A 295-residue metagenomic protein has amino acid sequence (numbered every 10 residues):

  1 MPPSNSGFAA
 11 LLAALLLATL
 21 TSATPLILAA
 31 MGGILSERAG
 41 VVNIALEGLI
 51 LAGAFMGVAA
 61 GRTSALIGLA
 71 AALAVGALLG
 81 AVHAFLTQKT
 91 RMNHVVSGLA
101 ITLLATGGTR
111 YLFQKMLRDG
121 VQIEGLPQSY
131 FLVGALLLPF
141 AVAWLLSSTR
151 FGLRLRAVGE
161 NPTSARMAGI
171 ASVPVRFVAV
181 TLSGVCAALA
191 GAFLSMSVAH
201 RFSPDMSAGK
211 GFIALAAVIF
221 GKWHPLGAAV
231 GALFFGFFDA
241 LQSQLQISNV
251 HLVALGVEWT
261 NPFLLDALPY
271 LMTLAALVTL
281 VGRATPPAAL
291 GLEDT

Functional and structural regions predicted by a protein language model:
M1-A13: Short, strongly hydrophobic alpha-helical membrane anchors
A14-S22, E124-F140, W144, D266-M272: Loop-to-helix entry region at the N-terminal start of transmembrane alpha-helices in multi-pass membrane transporters
A14-S64, G68-L69, L73-A74, L78-V95 (+2 more regions): Single transmembrane alpha-helix segments in multi-pass membrane proteins
A29-A30, A54, T106-R110, G134-W144 (+4 more regions): Hydrophobic core segments of alpha-helical transmembrane domains in multi-pass membrane transport and ion-translocation
I34-V42, L79-Q128, S148-R150, A208-G209 (+2 more regions): Short loop segments and helix-boundary regions at transmembrane helix junctions of multi-pass inner-membrane proteins
Q128-F202, P225-V230: Helix-loop-helix "hairpin" substructures at the membrane interface of multi-pass membrane proteins
A141-V142, L146, R150, E160 (+2 more regions): Cytosolic-side transmembrane-helix boundaries in multi-pass membrane proteins
R201-Y270: Transmembrane alpha-helical segments in multi-pass inner-membrane proteins
